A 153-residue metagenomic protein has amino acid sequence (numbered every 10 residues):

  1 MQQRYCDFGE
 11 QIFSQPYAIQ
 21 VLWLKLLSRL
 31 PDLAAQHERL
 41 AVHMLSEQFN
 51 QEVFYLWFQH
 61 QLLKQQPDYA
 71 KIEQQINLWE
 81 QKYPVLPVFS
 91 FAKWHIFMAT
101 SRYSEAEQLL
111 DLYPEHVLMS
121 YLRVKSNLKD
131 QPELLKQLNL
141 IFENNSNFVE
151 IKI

Functional and structural regions predicted by a protein language model:
M1-E10, L33-S46, P67-K82, R102-P114 (+1 more regions): Alpha-helical repeat scaffolds
C6, Y17, V21, L40-V42 (+7 more regions): Generic L/I/V-rich hydrophobic alpha-helical segments across diverse proteins
I12-L22, L33, S46-W57, K82-F91 (+2 more regions): Generic helix N-cap/helix-start motif at coil->alpha-helix transitions
L22-L27, L62-L63, L110, L128 (+1 more regions): Generic leucine side-chain signal with a strong bias for well-ordered alpha-helical environments
K25, Q59-Q61, H95, R123-K125: Residue-level recognition of tetratricopeptide repeat
S28-D32, L62-K64, M98: Hydrophobic/aromatic side-chain positions at a characteristic register within alpha-helices of tetratricopeptide repeats
P87-S90, A99, S104: Internal alpha-helical scaffold/solenoid segments in large eukaryotic proteins
